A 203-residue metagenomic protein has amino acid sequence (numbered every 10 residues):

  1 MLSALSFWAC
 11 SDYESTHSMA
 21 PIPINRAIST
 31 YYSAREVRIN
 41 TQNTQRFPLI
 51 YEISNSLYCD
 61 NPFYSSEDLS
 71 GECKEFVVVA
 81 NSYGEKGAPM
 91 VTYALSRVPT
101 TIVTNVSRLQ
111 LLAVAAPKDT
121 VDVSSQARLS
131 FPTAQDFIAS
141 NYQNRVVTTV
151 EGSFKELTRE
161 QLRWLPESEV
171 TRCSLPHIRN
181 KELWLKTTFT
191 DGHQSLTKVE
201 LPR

Functional and structural regions predicted by a protein language model:
S6-A9: C-terminal motif of bacterial Sec signal peptides marking the signal peptidase cleavage site
S11-R203: Non-catalytic macromolecular-recognition regions in eukaryotic signaling proteins
